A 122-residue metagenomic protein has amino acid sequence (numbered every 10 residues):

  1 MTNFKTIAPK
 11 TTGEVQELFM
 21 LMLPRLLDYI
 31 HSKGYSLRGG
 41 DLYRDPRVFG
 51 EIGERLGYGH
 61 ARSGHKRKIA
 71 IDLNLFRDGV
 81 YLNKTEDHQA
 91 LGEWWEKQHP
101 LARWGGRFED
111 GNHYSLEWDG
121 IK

Functional and structural regions predicted by a protein language model:
M1-R38: Active-site acidic/histidine clusters and adjacent loop/turn architecture that either coordinate catalytic ions
I7, I30, I52, I69-I71 (+1 more regions): Weak global preference for isoleucine
E17-M20, P46, R67: Alpha-helix initiation and capping sites
P24-G57, L101: Extended, low-complexity, intrinsically disordered C-terminal regulatory tails of eukaryotic serine/threonine kinases
G59-K122: Catalytic cores and adjacent binding grooves of peptidoglycan-active enzymes
